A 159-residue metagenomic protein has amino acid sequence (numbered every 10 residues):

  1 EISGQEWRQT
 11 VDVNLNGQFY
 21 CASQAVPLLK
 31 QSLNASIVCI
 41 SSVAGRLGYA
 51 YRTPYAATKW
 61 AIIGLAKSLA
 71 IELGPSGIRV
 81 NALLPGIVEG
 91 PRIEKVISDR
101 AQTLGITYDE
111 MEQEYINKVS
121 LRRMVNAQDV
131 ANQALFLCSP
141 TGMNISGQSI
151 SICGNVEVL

Functional and structural regions predicted by a protein language model:
I2, G48-A56, S68, V96: Active-site loop-to-helix junction immediately N-terminal to the catalytic Tyr of the SDR YXXXK motif in Rossmann-fold
S3-V11, Y115-I116: Substrate-binding pocket helix/loop in short-chain dehydrogenase/reductase
A22, T58, A66: Active-site helix of classical SDR
P27, I71-E72, M143: Alpha-helical segment proximal to the catalytic Tyr-Lys
S42: Residue(s) in the substrate-gating loop at a strand-loop-helix junction that position the organic substrate next
R46-L47, R123, A134-L135, S146-L159: Short C-terminal tail/terminal secondary-structure segment of NAD(P)H-dependent dehydrogenase/reductase domains
G74, R79, I145-G147: Short, small/polar-rich loop/turn modules that mediate ligand/substrate recognition or access, typified
